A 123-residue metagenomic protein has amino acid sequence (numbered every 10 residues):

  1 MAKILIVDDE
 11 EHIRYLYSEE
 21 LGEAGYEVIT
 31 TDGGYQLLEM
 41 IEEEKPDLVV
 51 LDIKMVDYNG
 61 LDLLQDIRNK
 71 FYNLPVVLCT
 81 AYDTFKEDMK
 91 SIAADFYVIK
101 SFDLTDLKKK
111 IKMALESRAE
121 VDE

Functional and structural regions predicted by a protein language model:
R14, V56: The feature encodes the CheY-like receiver
Y15-E23: Charged docking surfaces used in two-component/phosphorelay signaling
G25-D32, M40: Short hydrophobic/Thr-rich beta-strand motif most characteristic of the beta2 strand and flanking loop of CheY-like
D32-G33, N59-D62: Acidic catalytic/metal-coordinating carboxylates
E39, L61-F71: Short amphipathic alpha-helix used as the core "switch/output" element in two-component signaling
D52: Active-site residues of response regulator receiver
F102-M113, A119: C-terminal output helix
